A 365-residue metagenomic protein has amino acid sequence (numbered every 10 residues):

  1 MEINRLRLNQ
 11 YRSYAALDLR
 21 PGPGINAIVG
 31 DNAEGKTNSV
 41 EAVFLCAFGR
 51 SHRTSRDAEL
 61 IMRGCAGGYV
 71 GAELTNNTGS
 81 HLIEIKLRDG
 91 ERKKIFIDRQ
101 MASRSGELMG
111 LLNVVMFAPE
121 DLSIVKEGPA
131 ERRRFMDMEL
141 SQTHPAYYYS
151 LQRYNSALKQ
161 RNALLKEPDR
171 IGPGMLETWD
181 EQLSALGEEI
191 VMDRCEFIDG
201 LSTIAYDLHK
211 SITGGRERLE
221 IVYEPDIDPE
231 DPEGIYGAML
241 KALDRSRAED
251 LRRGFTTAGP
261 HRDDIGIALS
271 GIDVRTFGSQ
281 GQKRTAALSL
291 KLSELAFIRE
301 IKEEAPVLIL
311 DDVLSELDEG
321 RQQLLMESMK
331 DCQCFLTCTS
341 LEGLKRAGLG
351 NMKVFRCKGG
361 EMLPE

Functional and structural regions predicted by a protein language model:
M1-D31, I171-V307, E316-G320, L324-E327 (+3 more regions): Conserved NTPase motor "head" modules and their coupling/switch loops across ABC/AAA+ ATPases, GTPases, and GHKL ATPases
K36: Conserved lysine of the Walker
F44: Helix-to-loop junction immediately C-terminal to a conserved catalytic motif
A47-E131, D137-T143, Y147, S202-D207 (+1 more regions): Nucleotide-state sensing region of NTPase/ATPase domains
A72, Q333-S340: Structural recognition of the conserved hydrophobic beta-strand(s) that form the central parallel beta-sheet of P-loop
S123-I124, A130-E177, E181-S184, E189: Long, charged N-terminal accessory/stalk domains
D311-V313: Walker B catalytic acidic pair
